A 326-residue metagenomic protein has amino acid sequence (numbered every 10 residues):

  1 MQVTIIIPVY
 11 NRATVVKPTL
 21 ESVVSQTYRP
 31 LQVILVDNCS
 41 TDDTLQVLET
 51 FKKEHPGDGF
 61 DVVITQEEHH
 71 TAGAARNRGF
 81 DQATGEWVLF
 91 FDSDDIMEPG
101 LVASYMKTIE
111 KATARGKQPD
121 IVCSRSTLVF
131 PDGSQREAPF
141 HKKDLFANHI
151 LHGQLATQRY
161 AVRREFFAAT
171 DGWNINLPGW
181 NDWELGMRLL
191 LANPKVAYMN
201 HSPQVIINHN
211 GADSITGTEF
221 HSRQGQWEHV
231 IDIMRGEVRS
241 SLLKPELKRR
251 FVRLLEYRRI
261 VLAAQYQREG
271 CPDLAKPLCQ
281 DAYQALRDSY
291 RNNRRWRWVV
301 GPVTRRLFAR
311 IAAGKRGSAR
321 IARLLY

Functional and structural regions predicted by a protein language model:
M1-Q224: Nucleotide-sugar donor-binding/catalytic module of glycosyltransferases that assemble extracellular/cell-envelope
F60, D95, W183, L243 (+2 more regions): Sparse recognition of residues in long alpha-helices and their boundaries
P203-N210, T216-P245, R268-L286: Catalytic core of nucleotide-sugar-dependent glycosyltransferases
R223-R253, D288, L307-Y326: C-terminal, non-catalytic tails of nucleotide-sugar-dependent glycosyltransferases
E256-R259: TPR repeat positional signature
Q265-Y326: Membrane-interface aromatic/basic loop that binds lipid-linked glycans or pyrophosphate carriers, typified by
